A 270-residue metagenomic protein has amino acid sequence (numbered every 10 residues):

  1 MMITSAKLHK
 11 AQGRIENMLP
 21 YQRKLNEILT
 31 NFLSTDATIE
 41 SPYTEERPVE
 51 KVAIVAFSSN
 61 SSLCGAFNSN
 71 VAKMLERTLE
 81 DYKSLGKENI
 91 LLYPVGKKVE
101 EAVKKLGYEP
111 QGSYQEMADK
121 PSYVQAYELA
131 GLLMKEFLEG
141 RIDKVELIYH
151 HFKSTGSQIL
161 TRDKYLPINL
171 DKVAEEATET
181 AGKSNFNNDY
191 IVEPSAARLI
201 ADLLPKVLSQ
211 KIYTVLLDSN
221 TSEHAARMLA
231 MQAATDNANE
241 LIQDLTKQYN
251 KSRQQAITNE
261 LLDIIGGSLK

Functional and structural regions predicted by a protein language model:
M1-K270: C-terminal beta-strand-loop-alpha-helix "lid" module of Rossmann-like NAD(P)-dependent dehydrogenases
